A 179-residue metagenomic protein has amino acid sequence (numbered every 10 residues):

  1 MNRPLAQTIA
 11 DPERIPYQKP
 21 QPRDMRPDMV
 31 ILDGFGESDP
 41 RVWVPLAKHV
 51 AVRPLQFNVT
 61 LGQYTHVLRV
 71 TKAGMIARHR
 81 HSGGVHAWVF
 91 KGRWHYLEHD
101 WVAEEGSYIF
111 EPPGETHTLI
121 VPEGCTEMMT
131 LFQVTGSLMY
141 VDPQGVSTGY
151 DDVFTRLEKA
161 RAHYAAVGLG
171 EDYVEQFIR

Functional and structural regions predicted by a protein language model:
M1-G62, T148, K159-R179: A short, N-terminal "cap"/entry segment at the start of jelly-roll beta-barrel domains of the cupin/DSBH fold
G36-E37, P45-R80, D100-V102, P112-T116: Conserved short histidine dyad/triad with adjacent acidic residue
Q63, V85, E127: Conserved catalytic motifs of the protein kinase core domain
H66-V67, D142-Q144: A short secondary-structure junction signal
R69-K72, H79-Y96, Q133-T135: Short, conserved beta-strand element in jelly-roll/cupin
H86, H95-T118: Short acidic-glycine-tyrosine-enriched beta hairpin
E104, P113-P143: Ligand-binding loop in jelly-roll beta-barrel domains
G145-T155: Short intrinsically disordered coil segments
